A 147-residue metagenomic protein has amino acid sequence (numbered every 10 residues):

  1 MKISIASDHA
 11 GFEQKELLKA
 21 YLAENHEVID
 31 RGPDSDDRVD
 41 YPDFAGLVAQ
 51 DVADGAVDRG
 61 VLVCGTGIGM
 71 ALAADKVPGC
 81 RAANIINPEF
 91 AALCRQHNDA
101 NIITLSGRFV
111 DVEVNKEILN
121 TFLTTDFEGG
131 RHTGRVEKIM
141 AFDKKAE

Functional and structural regions predicted by a protein language model:
K2, H9, I29-R31: Helix-termini ("caps") and immediately adjacent flexible loops/tails, especially at membrane-solvent interfaces
S4-A23: Glycine-rich phosphate/diphosphate-binding loop of Rossmann-like nucleotide-binding domains
S4-A6, A10, P88-E147: C-terminal binding/interaction regions
E27-R38: A short beta-strand-loop structural module common to alpha/beta enzyme folds
P33-D34, T66, G107-F109: Short, ordered loop/turn segments at secondary-structure junctions
R38-G46: Structural motif
V48-N84: Helix-adjacent hinge/juxtasegments
